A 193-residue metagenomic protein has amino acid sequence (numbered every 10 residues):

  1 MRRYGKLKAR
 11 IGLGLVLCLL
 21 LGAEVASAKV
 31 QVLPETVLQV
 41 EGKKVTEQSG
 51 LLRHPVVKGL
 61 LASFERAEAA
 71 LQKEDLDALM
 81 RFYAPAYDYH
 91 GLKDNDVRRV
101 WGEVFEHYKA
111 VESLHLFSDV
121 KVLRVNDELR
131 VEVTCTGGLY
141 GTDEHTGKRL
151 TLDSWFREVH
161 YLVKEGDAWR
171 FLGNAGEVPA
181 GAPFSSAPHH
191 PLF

Functional and structural regions predicted by a protein language model:
R2-L13: Bacterial N-terminal signal peptides that target proteins for export
G12-G22: Bacterial N-terminal signal peptides
E24-S27: Sec/Tat signal peptide C-region and signal peptidase I cleavage site
K29-F82, D119: Short, low-complexity N-terminal intrinsically disordered segments enriched in polar/charged residues
K29-V30, G102-S154: Surface-exposed, charged secondary-structure patches
G42, V163-F193: Low-complexity, intrinsically disordered terminal/linker segments enriched in charged and Gly/Pro repeats
P55, L61-A62, M80-N126: Short solvent-exposed beta->alpha transition segments
Y83, K93, N126, C135-L139 (+2 more regions): A mature extracytoplasmic/lumenal domain signature
